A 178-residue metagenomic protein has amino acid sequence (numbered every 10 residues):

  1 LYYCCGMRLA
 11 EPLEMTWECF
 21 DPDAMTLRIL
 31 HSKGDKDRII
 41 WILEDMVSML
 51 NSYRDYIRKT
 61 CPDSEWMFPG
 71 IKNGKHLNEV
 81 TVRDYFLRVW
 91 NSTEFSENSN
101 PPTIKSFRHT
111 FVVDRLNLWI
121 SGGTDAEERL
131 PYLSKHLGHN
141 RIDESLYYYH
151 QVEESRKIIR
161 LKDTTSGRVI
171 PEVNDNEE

Functional and structural regions predicted by a protein language model:
L1-E14, L118-W119, H139: A short, glycine-centered helix-capping/turn motif at helix boundaries that positions DNA-contacting or catalytic
L1-Y2, P12, D45, M49-Y53 (+6 more regions): Short, structured motif recognition centered on aromatic/hydrophobic residues
C5, A10, E14-M49: Conserved tyrosine-mediated DNA breakage-rejoining catalytic core shared by Y-recombinases
D23-I39, D63-S64, I71-K72, F95-S99 (+3 more regions): A cross-kingdom feature marking solvent-exposed beta-strand/loop segments within repeated, beta-rich binding/scaffold
E44-S99, L118: Active-site/catalytic core of tyrosine-dependent DNA strand-transfer enzymes
D84-K135, H139: Short, basic (Lys/Arg/His-rich) helix/loop patches that form interaction surfaces in the mid-to-C-terminal regions
L137-K162: Catalytic-site neighborhood detector that most strongly recognizes the C-terminal catalytic loop/helix of tyrosine
D163-E178: C-terminal secondary-structure termini that scaffold catalytic or DNA-interacting sites
